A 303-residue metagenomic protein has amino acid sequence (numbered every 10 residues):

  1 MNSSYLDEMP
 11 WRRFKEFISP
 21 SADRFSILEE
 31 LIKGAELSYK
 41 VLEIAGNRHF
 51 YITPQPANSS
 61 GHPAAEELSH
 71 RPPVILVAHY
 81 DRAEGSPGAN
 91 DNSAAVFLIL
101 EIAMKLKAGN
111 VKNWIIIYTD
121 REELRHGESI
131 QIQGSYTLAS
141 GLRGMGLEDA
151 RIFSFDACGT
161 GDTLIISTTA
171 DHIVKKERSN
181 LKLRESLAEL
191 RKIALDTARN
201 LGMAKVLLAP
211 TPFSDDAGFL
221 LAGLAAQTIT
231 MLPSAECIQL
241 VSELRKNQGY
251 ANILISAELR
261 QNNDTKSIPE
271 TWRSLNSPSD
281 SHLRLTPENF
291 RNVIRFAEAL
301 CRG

Functional and structural regions predicted by a protein language model:
N2-S69: A non-catalytic alpha/beta surface segment that caps or lines the substrate-entry region of metallo-dependent hydrolase
S19-S26, A89-S93, F97, F213 (+1 more regions): Soluble non-cytosolic domains of exported or imported proteins
P72, L76-E84: Glycine/charged-rich beta-loop-alpha catalytic/anionic-binding loops adjacent to active sites
V74-L76, I117, R151-F153, A225-I229: Hydrophobic/aromatic beta-strand patches that form the interior of the parallel beta-sheet core in alpha/beta enzyme
A83-D196, L208, D216: Acidic/histidine-rich catalytic neighborhood of metal-dependent amide-processing enzymes
A209-T211, D215-E258: Catalytic cores of processing enzymes, dominated by hydrolases/peptidases, characterized by acidic/His-rich
C237-G303: His/Asp/Glu-rich mid-to-C-terminal helical/loop segments that flank catalytic regions of hydrolases
